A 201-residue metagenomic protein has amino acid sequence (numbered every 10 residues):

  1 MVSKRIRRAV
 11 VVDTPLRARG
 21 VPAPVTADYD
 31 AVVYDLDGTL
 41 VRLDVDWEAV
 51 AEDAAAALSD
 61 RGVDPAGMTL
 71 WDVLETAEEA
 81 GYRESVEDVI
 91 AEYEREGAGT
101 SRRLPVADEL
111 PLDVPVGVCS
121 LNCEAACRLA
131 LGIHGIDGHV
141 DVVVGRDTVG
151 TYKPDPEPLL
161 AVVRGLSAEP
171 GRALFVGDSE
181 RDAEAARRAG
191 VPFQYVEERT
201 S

Functional and structural regions predicted by a protein language model:
M1-D30, E109-L112, R128-S201: Asp-based, Mg2+/Mn2+-dependent phosphohydrolase catalytic module
V2-M68: Active-site neighborhood of HAD-like aspartate-dependent phosphohydrolases
D37, P115, P192: Residue-level detector of anion-binding/catalytic polar loops
L43-V45, V50, C127-L129, A185-A186: Short glycine-/acidic-enriched loop or helix-start segments at secondary-structure transitions that form or flank
D44, L121, E197-R199: Short secondary-structure boundary segments
W47-E48, L104, C123-A125, D137 (+1 more regions): Alpha-helix N-cap/helix-start and coil->helix boundary motif
V50-T100: A metal-dependent, Asp-based hydrolase signature
R95-V118, C123-A125: Short, acidic loop-to-helix structural element flanking the phosphoryl-transfer center in phosphate-processing enzymes
